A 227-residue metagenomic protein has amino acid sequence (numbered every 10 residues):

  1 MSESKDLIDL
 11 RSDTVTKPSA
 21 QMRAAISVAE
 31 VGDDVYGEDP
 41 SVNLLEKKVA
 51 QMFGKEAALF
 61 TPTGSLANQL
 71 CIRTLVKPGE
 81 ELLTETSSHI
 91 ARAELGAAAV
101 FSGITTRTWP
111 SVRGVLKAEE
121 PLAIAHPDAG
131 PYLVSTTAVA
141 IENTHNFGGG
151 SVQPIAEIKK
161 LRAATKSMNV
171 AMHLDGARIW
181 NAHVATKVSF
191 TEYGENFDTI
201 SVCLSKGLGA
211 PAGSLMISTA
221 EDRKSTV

Functional and structural regions predicted by a protein language model:
S2-A29, D33-V227: Conserved PLP-enzyme active-site core in the AAT-like
